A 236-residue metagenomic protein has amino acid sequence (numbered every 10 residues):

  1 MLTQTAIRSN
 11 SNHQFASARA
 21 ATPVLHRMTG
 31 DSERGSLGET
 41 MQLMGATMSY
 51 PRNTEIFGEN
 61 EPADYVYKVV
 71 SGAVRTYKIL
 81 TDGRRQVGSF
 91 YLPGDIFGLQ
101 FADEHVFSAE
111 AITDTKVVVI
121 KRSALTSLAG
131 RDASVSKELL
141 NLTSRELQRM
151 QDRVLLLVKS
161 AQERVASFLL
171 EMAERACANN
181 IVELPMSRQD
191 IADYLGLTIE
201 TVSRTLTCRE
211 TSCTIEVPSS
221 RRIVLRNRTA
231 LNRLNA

Functional and structural regions predicted by a protein language model:
M1-R52, D95-F97, A102: Cyclic nucleotide-binding regulatory module and flanking cytosolic helices
E39-T40, I56-N60, A176: Short loop/turn motifs at secondary-structure junctions and domain boundaries
T54-T113: Cyclic nucleotide-binding regulatory domains
V66, F90, V119, P185 (+1 more regions): Short aromatic/basic micro-patch
V87-Q148: Cyclic-nucleotide recognition modules
G130-I199: Polybasic "coupling" helices that flank or enter modular domains
M172-A236: Phosphate-/nucleic-acid-contacting segments
